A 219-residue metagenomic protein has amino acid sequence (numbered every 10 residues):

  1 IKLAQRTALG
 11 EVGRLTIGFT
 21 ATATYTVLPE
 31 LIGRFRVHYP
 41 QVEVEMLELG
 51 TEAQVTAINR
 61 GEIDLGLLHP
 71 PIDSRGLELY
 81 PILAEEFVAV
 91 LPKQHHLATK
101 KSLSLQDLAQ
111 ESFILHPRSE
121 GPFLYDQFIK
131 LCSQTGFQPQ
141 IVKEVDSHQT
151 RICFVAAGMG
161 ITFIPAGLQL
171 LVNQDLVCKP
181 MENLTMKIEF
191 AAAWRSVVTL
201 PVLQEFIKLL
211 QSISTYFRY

Functional and structural regions predicted by a protein language model:
I1-A8: Alpha-helical linker/hinge and terminal dimerization helices associated with HTH transcriptional regulators
A8-L9, S74-F113, P201: Flexible hinge/capping segments at coil-to-helix
V12-R75, E144-V145: Central regulatory/effector-binding core of bacterial HTH transcription factors
R14-G18, G66, V90, I114 (+3 more regions): Short, well-ordered beta-strand segments
V27, L176-Y219: A late-sequence structural motif
G50-I63, L68-H69, S119-V177: Hydrophobic hinge/microswitch elements
R75-P81, E85-E86, K100, Q149-V197: Beta-alpha-beta core module
E111-T135, L200-I207, F217-R218: Secondary-structure junction motif
